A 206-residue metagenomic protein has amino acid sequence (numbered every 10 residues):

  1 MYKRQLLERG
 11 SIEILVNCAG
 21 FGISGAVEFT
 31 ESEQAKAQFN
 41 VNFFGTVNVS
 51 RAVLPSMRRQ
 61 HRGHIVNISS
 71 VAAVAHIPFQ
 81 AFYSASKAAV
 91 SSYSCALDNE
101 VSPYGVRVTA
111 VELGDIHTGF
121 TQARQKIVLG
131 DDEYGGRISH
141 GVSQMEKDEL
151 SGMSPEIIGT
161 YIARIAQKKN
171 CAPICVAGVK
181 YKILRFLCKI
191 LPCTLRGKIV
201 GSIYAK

Functional and structural regions predicted by a protein language model:
C18-I23: Conserved NAD(P)H cofactor-binding loop of Rossmann-fold oxidoreductase domains
A26-V27, Q34-K36: Substrate-binding pocket helix/loop in short-chain dehydrogenase/reductase
E28, A75-A81: Active-site loop immediately N-terminal to the catalytic Tyr-X3-Lys motif of short-chain dehydrogenase/reductase
S50, S86: Active-site helix of classical SDR
S70: Residue(s) in the substrate-gating loop at a strand-loop-helix junction that position the organic substrate next
A75, A96-R107: Active-site-adjacent segment of SDR/Rossmann-fold oxidoreductases
P103-A172: SDR active-site lid
